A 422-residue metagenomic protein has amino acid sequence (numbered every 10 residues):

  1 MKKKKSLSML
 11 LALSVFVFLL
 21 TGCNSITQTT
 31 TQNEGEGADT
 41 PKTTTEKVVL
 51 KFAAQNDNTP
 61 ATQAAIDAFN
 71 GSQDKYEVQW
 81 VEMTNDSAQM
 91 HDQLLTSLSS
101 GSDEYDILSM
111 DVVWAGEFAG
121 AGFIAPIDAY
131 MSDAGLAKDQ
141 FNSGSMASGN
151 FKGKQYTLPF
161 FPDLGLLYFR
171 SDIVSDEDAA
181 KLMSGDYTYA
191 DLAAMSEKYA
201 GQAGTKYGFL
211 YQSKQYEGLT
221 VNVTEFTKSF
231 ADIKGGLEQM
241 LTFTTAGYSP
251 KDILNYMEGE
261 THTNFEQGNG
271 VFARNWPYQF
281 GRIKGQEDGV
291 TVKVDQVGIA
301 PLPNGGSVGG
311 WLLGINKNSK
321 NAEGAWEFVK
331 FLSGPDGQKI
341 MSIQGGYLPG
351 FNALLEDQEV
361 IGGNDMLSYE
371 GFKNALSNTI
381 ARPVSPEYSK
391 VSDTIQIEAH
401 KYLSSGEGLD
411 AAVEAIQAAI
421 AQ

Functional and structural regions predicted by a protein language model:
K2-A12, F16, L20-G116, E323-G324 (+4 more regions): Conserved N-terminal structural module of periplasmic/extracytoplasmic solute-binding proteins
T43-T44, N56, P60-A61, A68 (+4 more regions): Mature extracytoplasmic/periplasmic domains
A53-Q55, I66-D67, E238-N321: Extracytoplasmic/periplasmic substrate-binding proteins
G71, Q79, D128-Q140, M146-Y216 (+4 more regions): Helix-loop-helix "hinge/cap" segment bordering the ligand-binding cleft or interdomain interface
M83-Q93, V113, Y187-D191, D252-E266: Short helix-initiation/N-cap motifs at beta->coil->alpha
L98-M110, F123-A125, T205-K206, E266-W276: Alpha-to-beta junction loops
V112-L164, D191, G289-A300, I361-N364 (+1 more regions): Hinge/lid segment of periplasmic solute-binding proteins
Q358, G371-Q422: Conserved C-terminal helix/tail region of periplasmic/extracytoplasmic solute-binding proteins
